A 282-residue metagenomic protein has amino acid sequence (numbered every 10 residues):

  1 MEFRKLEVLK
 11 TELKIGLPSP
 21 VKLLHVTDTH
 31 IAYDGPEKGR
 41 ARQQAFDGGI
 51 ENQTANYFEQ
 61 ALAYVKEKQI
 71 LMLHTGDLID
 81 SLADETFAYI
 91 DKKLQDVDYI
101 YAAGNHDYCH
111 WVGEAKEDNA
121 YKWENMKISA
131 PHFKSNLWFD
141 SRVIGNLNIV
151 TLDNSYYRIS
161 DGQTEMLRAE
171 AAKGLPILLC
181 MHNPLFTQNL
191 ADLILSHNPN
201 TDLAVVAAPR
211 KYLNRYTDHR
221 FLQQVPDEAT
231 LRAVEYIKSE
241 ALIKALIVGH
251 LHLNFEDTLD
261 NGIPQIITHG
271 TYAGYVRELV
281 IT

Functional and structural regions predicted by a protein language model:
M1-T86: N-terminal active-site segment of His-dependent metallophosphoesterases
K5-I15, A83-L178, S196, T201-V205 (+1 more regions): Extended active-site neighborhood of metal-dependent phosphoesterases/phosphodiesterases
L17-G39, Y108-C109, C180-A204: Short, solvent-exposed beta-strand-terminating loops
L23-H25, M72-H74, Y101-A102, L179 (+1 more regions): Residue-level marker for buried hydrophobic side chains located in beta-strands that build the well-ordered beta-sheet
H25-N56, C109-H132, N189, L222: Acidic/histidine-rich helix-loop elements that form or flank divalent-metal/phosphate-binding sites at the catalytic
D28, G76-D77, G104-N105, H182 (+1 more regions): Active-site glycine-centered loops adjacent to acidic/histidine catalytic or metal-binding residues that shape
D47-G49, G76-D80, D153-R158, R220-Q223: The substrate-binding groove and active-site-proximal loops of carbohydrate-active enzymes, especially glycoside
Q60-L71, N148, Y157-T258: His/acidic metal-ligating clusters that form di-metal
